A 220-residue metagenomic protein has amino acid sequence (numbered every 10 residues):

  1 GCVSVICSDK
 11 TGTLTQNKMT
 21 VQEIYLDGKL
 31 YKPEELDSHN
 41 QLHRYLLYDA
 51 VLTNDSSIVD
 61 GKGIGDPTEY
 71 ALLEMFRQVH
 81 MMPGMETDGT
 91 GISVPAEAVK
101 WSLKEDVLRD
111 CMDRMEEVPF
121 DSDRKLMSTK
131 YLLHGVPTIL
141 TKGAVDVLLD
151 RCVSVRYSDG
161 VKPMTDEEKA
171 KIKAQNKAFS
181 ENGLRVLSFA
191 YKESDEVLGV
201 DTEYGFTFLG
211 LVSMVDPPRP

Functional and structural regions predicted by a protein language model:
G1-P220: Conserved cytosolic headpiece of P-type ATPases
